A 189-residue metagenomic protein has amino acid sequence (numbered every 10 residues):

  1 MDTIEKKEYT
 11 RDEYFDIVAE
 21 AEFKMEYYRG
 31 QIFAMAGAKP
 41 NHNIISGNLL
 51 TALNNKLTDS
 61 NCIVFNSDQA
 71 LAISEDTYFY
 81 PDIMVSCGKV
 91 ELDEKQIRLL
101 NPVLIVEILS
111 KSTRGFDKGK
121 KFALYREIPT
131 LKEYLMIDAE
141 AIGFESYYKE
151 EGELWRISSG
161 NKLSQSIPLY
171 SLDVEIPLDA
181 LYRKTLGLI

Functional and structural regions predicted by a protein language model:
M1-I189: Gly/Pro/Ser/Thr-rich low-complexity, intrinsically disordered segments predominantly at protein N-termini
